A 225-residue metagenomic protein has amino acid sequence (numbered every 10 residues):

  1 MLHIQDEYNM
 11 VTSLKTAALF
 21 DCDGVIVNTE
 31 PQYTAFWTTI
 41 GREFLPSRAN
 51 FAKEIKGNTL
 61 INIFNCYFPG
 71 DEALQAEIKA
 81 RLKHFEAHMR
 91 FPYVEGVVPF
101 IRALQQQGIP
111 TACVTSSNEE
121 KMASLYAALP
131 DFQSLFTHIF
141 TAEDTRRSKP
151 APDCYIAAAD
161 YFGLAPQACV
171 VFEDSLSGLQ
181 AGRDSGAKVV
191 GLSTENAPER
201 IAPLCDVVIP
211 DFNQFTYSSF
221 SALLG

Functional and structural regions predicted by a protein language model:
L2-T16, R102, N118-G225: Asp-based, Mg2+/Mn2+-dependent phosphohydrolase catalytic module
V11-Q107: N-terminal helical cap/lid subdomain that shapes the substrate entry/recognition surface in HAD-like hydrolases
I26, Y93, T111-V114, R147 (+1 more regions): Conserved SAM-binding loop
A35-W37, I63, K83-F85, T111-V114 (+2 more regions): N-terminal start-of-chain detector that recognizes signal peptides and the immediate post-cleavage beginning
A52-I55, P92, C113, R146 (+1 more regions): Residue-level "hotspot" positions that anchor or transmit function at local structural transition points
V97, S117-N118: Short, flexible active-site-adjacent loop segments at beta-strand->alpha-helix junctions, enriched in small/polar
V98, I109, K149-A151: Hydrophobic alpha-helix-in-membranes signature
